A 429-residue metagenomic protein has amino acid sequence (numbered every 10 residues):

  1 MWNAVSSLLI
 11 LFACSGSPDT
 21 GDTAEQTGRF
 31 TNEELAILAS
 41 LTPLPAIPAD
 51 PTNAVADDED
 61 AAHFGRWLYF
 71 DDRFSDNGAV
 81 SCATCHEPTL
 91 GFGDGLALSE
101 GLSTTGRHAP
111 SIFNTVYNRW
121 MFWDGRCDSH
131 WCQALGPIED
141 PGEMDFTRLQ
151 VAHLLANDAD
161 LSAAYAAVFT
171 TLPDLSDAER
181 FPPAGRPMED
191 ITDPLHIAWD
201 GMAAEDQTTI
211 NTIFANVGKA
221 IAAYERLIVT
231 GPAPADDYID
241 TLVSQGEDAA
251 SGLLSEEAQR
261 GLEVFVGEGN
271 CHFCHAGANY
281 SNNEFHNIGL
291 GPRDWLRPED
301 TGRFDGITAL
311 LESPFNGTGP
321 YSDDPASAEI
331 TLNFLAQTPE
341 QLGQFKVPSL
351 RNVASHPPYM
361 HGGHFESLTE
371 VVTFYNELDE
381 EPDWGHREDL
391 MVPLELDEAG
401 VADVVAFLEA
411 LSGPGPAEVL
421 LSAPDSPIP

Functional and structural regions predicted by a protein language model:
M1-F12: Sec-dependent bacterial lipoprotein signal peptides
S15-P429: Periplasmic c-type cytochrome electron-transfer domains
